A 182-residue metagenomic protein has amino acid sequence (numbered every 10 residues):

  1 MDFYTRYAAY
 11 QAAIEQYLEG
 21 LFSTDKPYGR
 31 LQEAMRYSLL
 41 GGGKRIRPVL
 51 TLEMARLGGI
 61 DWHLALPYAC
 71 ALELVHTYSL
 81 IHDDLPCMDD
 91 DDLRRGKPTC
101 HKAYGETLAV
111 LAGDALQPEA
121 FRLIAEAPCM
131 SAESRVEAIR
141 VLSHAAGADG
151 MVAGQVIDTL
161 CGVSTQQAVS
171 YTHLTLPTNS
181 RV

Functional and structural regions predicted by a protein language model:
M1-A69, V75, I81, C87-D89 (+4 more regions): Conserved N-terminal diphosphate/IPP-binding helix and adjacent helical/loop segment of trans-prenyltransferase domains
L50, A120, G154: Residue-level signal for inorganic ion chemistry
T77-L80, D84, G147, M151: Alpha-helix capping/hinge segments and adjacent helical runs
K102-R122: Multi-pass membrane catalytic core of lipid/isoprenoid biosynthesis enzymes
A115-C129, L142-A148, L174: Histidine- and acidic-residue-rich, metal-dependent catalytic cores
L123-A138, T159-V169: Inter-helical turn/loop segments and adjacent helix faces that build the functional surface of alpha-helical bundle
E137-Q155: Conserved ATP-utilizing enzyme core subdomain
T172-T178: Conserved small/polar residues in nucleotide/adenosyl-binding loops
